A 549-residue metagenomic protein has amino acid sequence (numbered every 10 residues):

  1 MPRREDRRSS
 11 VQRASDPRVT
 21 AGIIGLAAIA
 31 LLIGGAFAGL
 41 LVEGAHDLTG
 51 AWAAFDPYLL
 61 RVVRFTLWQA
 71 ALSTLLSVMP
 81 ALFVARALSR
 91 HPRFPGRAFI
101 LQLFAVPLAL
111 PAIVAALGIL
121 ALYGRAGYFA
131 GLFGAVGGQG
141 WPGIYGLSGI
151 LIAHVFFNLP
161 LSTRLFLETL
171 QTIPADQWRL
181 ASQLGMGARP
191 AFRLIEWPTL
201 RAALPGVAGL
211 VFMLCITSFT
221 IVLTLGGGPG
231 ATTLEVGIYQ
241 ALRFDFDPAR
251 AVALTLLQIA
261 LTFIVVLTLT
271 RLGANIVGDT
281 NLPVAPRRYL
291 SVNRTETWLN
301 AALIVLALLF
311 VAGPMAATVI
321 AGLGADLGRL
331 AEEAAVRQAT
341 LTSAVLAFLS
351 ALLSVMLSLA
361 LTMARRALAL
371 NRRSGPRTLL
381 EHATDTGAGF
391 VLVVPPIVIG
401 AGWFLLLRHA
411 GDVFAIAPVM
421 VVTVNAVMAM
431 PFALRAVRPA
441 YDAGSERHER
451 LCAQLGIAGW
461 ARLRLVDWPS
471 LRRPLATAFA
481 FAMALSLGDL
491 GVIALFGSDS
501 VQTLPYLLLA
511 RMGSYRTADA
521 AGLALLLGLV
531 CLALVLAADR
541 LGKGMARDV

Functional and structural regions predicted by a protein language model:
M1-S15: Short, Lys/Arg-rich, polar N-terminal cytosolic tail immediately upstream of the first transmembrane signal-anchor
S15-D47, P57-Q171, T199-G226, A253-T270 (+7 more regions): Membrane-water interface segments at the C-terminal ends of transmembrane alpha-helices in multi-pass inner-membrane
L48-F55, D326-A331: A short amphipathic helical element positioned immediately N-terminal to and/or at the very start of a transmembrane
P92-P95, Q171-D176, M186-R189, P229-A231 (+6 more regions): Juxtamembrane helix-boundary/capping and inter-helix hinge elements in multi-pass membrane proteins
A121, T220-F246, L490-T517: Glycine-rich helix-loop "coupling/hinge" segments at transmembrane-helix boundaries in multipass transporters
Q171-L200, F244, E332, L368 (+1 more regions): Short helix-to-coil transition segments within interhelical loops that connect adjacent transmembrane helices
L272-L303: Flexible interhelical linker loops that connect adjacent transmembrane helices in multi-pass membrane transporters
G278-Y289, L370-G375, L541-V549: Short cytosolic juxtamembrane segments of multi-pass membrane proteins
